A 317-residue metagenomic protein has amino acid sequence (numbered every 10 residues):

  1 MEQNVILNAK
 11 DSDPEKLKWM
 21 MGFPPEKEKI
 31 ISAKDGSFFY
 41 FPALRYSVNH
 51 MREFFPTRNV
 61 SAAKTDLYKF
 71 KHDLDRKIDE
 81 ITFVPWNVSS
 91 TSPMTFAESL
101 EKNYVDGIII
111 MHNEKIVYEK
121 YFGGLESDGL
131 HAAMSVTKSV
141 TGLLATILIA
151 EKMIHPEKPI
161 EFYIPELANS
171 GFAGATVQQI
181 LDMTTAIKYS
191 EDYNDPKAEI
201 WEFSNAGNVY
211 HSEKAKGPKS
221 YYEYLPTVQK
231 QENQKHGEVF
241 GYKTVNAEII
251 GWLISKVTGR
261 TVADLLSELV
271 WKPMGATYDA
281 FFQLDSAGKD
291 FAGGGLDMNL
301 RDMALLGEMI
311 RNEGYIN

Functional and structural regions predicted by a protein language model:
M1-L125, I154, D182, A186 (+1 more regions): N-terminal leader/targeting segments and the immediately adjacent pre-domain N-terminus
S89-P93, N103-Y104, L130-T137, M153 (+6 more regions): Solvent-exposed, acidic/flexible segments
A97-L100, T146, E161, Q178-L181 (+6 more regions): Non-transmembrane alpha-helical segments in soluble domains of secreted/periplasmic/extracellular proteins
Y104, A132, S170-E223: Extended ligand-binding groove/face enriched in aromatic
E114, A132-E157, I180, I250-I254 (+1 more regions): Active-site SXXK
K115-K120, E161-F162, P196-Q234, T261-D279: Short, charged, amphipathic alpha-helices and their helix-cap/turn boundaries
A150-D192, V257-G294, M298: Active-site helix/loop module of the DD-peptidase/beta-lactamase fold, centered on the serine-lysine SxxK catalytic
K219, E223-Q229, Q234, E238-F240 (+4 more regions): Penicillin-binding protein/beta-lactamase superfamily catalytic region
